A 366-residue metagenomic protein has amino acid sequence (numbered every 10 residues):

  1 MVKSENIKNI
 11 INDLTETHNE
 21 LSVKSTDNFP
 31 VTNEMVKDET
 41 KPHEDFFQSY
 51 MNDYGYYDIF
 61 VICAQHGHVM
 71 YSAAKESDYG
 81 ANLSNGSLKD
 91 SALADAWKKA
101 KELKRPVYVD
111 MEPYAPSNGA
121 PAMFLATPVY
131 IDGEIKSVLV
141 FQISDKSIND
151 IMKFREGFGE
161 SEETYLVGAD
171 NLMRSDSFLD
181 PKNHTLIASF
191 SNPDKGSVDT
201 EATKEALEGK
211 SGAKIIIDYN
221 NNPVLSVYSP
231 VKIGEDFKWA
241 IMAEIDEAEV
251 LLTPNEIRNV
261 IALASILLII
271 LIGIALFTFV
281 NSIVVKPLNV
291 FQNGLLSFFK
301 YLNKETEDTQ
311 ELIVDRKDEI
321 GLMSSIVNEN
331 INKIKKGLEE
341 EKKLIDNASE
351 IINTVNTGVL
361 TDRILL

Functional and structural regions predicted by a protein language model:
M1-P42, Q65, S72-N85, K146-I148: Extracellular/periplasmic ligand-binding regions of membrane signal-transduction receptors
M1-T17, S49-K75, R105-P106, K153-R174 (+1 more regions): Short N-terminal helix-loop-first-beta-strand/juxtamembrane motif that initiates sensory/input modules
V36, T40-Q142, K210-A213, I217-P223: Extracytoplasmic/periplasmic ligand-binding sensor regions of membrane-associated signaling proteins
T40-Q48, D145, N149, K153 (+1 more regions): Short amphipathic alpha-helical segments
E102, V129-S137, A169, D180-P181 (+1 more regions): Extracellular/periplasmic juxtamembrane segments that couple receptor/chemosensory ectodomains to their
M123, L225-V227, K335: PAS/PAC sensory module
I131-F141, S147-K182, A188-F190: Membrane-proximal N-terminal soluble sensing/regulatory segments of transmembrane proteins
D246-L366: HAMP domain helices
